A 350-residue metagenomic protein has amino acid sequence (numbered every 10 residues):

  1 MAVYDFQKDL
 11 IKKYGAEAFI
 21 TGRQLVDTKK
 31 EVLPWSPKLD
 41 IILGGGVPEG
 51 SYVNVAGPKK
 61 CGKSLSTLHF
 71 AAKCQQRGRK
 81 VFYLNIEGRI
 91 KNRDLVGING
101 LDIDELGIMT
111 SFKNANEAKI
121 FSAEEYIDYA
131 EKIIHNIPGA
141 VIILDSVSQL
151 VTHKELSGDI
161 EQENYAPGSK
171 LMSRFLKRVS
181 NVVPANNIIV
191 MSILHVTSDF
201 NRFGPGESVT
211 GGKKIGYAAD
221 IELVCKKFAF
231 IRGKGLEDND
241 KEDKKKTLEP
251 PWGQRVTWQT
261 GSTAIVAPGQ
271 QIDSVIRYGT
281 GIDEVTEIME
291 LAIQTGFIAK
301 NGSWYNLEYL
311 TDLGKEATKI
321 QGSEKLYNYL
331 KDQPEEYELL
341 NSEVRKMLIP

Functional and structural regions predicted by a protein language model:
A2-E105, A130, H135: The Walker A/P-loop phosphate-binding site
D5, P34, G50, G62-H69 (+13 more regions): Charged, alpha-helix-enriched surfaces in structured cytosolic catalytic cores of large nucleotide-utilizing machines
L39, L95, D145, L194 (+3 more regions): Residue-level signature of catalytic and energy-coupling elements of molecular machines, predominantly ATP/GTP-dependent
V53-V55, F82-L84, M109, M191 (+2 more regions): Hydrophobic/aromatic beta-strand patches that form the interior of the parallel beta-sheet core in alpha/beta enzyme
R77-N164, K170-R174, R178: Conserved inter-motif catalytic segment of the P-loop NTP-binding fold
Y165-T295: Phosphate-binding/switch region of NTP-binding enzymes
L291-Y305: PDZ/PDZ-like groove recognition
S303-P350: Terminal-proximal interaction/regulatory segments of ATP-powered molecular machines
